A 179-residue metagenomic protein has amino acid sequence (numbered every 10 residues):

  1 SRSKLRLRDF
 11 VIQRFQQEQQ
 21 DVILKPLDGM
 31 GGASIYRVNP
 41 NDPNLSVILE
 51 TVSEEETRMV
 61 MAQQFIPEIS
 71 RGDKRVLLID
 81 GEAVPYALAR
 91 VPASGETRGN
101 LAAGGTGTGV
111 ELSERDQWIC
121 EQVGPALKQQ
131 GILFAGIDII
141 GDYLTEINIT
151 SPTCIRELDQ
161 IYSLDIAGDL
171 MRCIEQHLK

Functional and structural regions predicted by a protein language model:
K4-R6, R14-I23, L27-I119, L127: Phosphate-binding site of ATP-dependent enzymes
G95, T108-K179: ATP-dependent carboxylate activation and anion-phosphoryl transfer catalytic cores that bind Mg-ATP to form
